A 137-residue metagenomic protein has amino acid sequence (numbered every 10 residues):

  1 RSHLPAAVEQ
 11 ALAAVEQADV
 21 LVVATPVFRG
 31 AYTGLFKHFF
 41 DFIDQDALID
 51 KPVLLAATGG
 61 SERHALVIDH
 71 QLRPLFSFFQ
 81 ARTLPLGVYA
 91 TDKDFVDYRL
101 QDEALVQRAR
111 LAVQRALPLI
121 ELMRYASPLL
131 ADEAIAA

Functional and structural regions predicted by a protein language model:
R1-A6, V96-R99: N-terminal beta-loop-helix "entrance" segment that forms/cooperates in small-molecule cofactor or anionic ligand
R1-H3, A18, L130-I135: Short N-terminal helix-initiation segments at or just after the protein's N-terminus
H3, A7-Q80: Helix-loop-strand module that forms the ligand-binding subsite of alpha/beta enzymes
T83-A137: Glycine-rich phosphate/pyrophosphate-binding loop and the adjoining helix
